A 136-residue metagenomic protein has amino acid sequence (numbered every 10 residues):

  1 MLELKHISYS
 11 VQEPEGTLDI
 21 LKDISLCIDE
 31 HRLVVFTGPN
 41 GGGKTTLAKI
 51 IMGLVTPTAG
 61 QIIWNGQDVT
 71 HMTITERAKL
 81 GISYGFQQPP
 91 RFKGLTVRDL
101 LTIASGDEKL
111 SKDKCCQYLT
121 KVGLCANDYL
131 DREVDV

Functional and structural regions predicted by a protein language model:
T37-P39: The feature captures the beta-strand-to-loop junction immediately N-terminal to the Walker
M52: Helix-to-loop junction immediately C-terminal to a conserved catalytic motif
G60-Q67, L80, K114: Conserved ABC transporter NBD signature motif
D68-S83: ABC ATPase NBD coupling module
Q88, G94-D107: Q-loop/switch helix immediately C-terminal to the Walker
K112-Y129: Conserved ABC ATPase "signature" region
